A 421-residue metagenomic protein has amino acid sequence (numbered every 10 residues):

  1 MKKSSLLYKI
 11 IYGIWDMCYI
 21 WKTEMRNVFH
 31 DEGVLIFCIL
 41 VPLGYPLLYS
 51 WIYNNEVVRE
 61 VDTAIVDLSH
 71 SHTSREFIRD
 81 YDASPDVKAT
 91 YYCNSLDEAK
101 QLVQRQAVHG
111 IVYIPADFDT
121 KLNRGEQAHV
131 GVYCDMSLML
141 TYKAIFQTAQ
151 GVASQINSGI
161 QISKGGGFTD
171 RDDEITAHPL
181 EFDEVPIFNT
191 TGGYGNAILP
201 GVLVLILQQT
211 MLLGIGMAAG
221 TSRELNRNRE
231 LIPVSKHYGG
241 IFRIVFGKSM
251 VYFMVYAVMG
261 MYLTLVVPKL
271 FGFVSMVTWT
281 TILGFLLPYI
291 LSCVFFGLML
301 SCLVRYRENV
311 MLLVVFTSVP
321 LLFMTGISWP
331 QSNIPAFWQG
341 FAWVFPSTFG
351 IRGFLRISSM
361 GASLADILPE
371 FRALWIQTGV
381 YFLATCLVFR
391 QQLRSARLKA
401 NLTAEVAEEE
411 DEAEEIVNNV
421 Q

Functional and structural regions predicted by a protein language model:
M1-N196, D366, Q391, R397-Q421: Extracytoplasmic/periplasmic domains immediately adjacent to an N-terminal transmembrane anchor in multi-pass membrane
I14, C18-K22, N196, H237-M250 (+5 more regions): Alpha-helical membrane-protein architecture signal
V28-L35, I206, G247-F253, A257 (+3 more regions): Loop-to-transmembrane-helix entry motif
F37-C38, P200, F246-G247, V310-L313 (+1 more regions): Hydrophobic core positions of alpha-helical segments in small-molecule transporters and transporter systems
C38-I39, N196-A197, F316-T317, A342: Hydrophobic alpha-helical transmembrane segments of integral membrane proteins, especially lipid-exposed positions
G44-L47, V185-P268: Hydrophobic alpha-helical transmembrane segments of multi-pass membrane transport proteins
L48-Y49, H70, Y91, Q101 (+3 more regions): Membrane-spanning alpha-helical segments of multipass transporters and channels
T73-F77, T148, I215, F295 (+2 more regions): Hydrophobic alpha-helical segments typical of transmembrane helices and their membrane-interface/capping positions
